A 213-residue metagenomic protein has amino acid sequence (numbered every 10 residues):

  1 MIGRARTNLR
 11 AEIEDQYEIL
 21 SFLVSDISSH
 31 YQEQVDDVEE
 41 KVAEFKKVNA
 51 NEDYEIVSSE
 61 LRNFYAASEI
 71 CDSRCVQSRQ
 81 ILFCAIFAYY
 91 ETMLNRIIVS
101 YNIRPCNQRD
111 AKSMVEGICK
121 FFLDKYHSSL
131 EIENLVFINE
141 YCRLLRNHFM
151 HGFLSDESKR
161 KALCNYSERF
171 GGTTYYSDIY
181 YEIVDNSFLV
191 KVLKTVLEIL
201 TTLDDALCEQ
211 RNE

Functional and structural regions predicted by a protein language model:
M1-C84, E133-E140, L144, R160-E213: Extended intrinsically disordered or low-complexity regions, especially N/C-terminal cytosolic tails and loops, rather
G3, A88, G117, G152 (+1 more regions): Residue-identity detector for glycine
V76-I98, R143, M150: Short, hydrophobic, well-ordered secondary-structure elements
E91-C106, H127, H151-L154, T201 (+1 more regions): Short helix-capping and hinge/turn segments at secondary-structure transitions, especially at repeat and domain
N95-I118, S158-L163: Short acidic alpha-helical/loop segments enriched in Asp/Glu that coordinate divalent cations
C106-R109, S113, L130-N134, V184: Short coil/turn linker and secondary-structure boundary residues
K120-A162: Short, mixed-charge amphipathic alpha-helical segments
